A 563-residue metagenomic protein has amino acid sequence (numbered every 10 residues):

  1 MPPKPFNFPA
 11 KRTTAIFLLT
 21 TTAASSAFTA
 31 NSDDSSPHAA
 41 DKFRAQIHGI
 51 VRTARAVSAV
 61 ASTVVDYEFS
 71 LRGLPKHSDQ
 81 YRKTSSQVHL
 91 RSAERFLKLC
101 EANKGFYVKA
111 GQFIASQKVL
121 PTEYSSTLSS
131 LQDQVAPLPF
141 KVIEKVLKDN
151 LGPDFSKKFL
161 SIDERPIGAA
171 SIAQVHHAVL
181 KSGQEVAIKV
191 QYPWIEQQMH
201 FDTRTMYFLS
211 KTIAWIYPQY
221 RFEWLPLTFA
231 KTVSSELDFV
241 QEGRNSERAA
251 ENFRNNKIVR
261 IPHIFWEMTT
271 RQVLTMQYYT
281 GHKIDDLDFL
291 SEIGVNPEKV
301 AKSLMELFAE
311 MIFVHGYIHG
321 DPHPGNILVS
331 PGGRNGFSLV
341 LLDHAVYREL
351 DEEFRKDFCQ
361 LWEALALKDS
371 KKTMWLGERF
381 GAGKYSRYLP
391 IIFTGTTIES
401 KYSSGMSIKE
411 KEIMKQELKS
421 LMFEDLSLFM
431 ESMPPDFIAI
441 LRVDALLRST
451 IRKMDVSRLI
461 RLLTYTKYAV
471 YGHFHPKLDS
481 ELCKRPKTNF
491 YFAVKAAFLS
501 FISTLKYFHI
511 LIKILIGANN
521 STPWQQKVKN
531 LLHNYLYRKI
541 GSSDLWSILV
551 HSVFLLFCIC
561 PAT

Functional and structural regions predicted by a protein language model:
M1-Q174, S182-Q184, W194-W224, L428 (+4 more regions): N-terminal accessory/targeting segments that precede structured cores
S86, L90, Q117, L227 (+4 more regions): Helix-rich C-lobe and terminal helical cap/extension of kinase-like folds
S129-A136, K148, E196-R204, K211-I318 (+1 more regions): ATP-dependent phospho-/nucleotidyl transfer catalytic cores
D154-I167, N252-V273, I460-T466: Long, charged, glycine-rich C-terminal linkers/tails
I172, Q184, R271-Q272, S338: Residues on conserved beta-strands of the protein kinase catalytic domain
A178-V179, P322: Conserved beta3 strand of the Hanks-type protein kinase catalytic N-lobe
K189-Q191: Conserved beta3-strand ATP-binding lysine motif
G325-V329: Hydrophobic residue at the +6 position relative to the catalytic HRD Asp in the kinase catalytic loop
